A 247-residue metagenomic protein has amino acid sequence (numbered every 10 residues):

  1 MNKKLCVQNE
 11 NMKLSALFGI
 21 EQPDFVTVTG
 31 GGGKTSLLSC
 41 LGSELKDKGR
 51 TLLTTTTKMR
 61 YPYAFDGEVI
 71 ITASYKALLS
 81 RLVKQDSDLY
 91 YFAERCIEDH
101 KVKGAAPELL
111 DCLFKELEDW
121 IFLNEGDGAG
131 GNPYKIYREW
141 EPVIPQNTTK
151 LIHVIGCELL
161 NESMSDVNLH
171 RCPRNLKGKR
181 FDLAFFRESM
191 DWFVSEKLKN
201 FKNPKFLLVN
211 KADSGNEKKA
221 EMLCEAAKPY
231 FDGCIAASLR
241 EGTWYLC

Functional and structural regions predicted by a protein language model:
C6, T72, V102, D127-P229 (+1 more regions): Conserved catalytic-core segment of NTP-binding enzymes
E10-K46, L53: Walker A (P-loop) phosphate-binding motif
F18-E21, K46, R81-Q85, L113-L117 (+3 more regions): Solvent-exposed alpha-helices and their adjacent loops that cap or buttress functional pockets in soluble metabolic
V28, T51-T56, Y91-E94, I121-G126 (+3 more regions): General beta-strand structural signal in soluble alpha/beta enzymes
G42-H100: N-terminal phosphate/diphosphate-binding loop that engages ATP/GTP or pyrophosphate donors across diverse enzyme folds
M59-A64, E118, K150, D166: N-terminal loops that bind phosphate or other acidic moieties and the adjacent beta-alpha structural core
R95-I136: Phosphate-binding/switch loop-helix module in NTP-utilizing enzymes
A237-T243: Beta-strand-loop-alpha "switch" segments that mediate conformational coupling across diverse proteins
